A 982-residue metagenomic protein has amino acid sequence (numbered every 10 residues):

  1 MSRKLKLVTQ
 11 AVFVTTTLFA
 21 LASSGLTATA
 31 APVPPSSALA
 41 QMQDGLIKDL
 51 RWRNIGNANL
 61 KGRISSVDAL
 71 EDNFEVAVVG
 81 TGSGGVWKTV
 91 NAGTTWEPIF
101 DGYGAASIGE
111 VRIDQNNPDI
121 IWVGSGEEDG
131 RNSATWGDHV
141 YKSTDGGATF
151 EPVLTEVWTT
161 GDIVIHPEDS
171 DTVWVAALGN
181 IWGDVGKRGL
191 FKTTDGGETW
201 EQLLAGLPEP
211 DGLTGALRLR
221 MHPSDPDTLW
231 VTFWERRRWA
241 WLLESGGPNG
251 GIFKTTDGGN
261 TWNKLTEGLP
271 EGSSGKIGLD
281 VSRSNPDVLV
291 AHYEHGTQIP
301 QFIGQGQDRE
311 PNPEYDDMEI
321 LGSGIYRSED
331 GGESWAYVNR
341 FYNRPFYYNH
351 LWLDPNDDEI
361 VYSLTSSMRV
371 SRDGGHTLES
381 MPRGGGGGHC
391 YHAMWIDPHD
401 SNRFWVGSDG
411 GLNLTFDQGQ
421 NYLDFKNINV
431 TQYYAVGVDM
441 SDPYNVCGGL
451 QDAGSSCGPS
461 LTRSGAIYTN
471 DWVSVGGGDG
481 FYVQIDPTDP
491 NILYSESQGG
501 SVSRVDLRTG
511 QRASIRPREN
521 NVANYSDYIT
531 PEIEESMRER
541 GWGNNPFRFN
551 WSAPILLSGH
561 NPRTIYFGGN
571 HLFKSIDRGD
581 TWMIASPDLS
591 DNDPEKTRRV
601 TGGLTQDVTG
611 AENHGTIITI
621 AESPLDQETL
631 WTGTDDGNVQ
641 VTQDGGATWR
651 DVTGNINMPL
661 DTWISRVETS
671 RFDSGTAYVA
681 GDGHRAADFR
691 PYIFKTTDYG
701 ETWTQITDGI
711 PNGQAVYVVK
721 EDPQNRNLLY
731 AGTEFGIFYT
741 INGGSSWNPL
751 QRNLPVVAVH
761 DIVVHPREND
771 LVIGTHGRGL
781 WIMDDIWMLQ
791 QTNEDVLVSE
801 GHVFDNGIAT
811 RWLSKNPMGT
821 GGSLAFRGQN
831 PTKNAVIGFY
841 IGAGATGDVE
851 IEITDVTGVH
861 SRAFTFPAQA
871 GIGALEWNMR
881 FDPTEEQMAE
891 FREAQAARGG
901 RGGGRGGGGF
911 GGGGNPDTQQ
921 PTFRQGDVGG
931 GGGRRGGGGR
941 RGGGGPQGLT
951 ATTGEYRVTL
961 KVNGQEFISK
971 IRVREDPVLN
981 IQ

Functional and structural regions predicted by a protein language model:
M1-L7: N-terminal secretory signal peptides that target proteins for export/translocation
A11-G25: Bacterial N-terminal signal peptides
T29-A825, T832-G838, G844: Beta-propeller blade termini and top-face loops
I299, P883-E886, K961-S969: Short acidic/polar inter-strand loop motif in beta-rich domains
R309-G322, R538-P546, G610-I617, T832 (+1 more regions): Intrinsically disordered, low-complexity acidic Ser/Thr-rich regulatory segments
S503-V505, I837-G838, A845-G858, R862 (+2 more regions): Beta-strand-rich binding/interaction modules
P659-L660, H860-Q947: Glycine-centered tight-turn motifs at strand-turn-strand junctions
P867, K970-V978: Short beta-strand edge segments in extracellular beta-sheet folds
